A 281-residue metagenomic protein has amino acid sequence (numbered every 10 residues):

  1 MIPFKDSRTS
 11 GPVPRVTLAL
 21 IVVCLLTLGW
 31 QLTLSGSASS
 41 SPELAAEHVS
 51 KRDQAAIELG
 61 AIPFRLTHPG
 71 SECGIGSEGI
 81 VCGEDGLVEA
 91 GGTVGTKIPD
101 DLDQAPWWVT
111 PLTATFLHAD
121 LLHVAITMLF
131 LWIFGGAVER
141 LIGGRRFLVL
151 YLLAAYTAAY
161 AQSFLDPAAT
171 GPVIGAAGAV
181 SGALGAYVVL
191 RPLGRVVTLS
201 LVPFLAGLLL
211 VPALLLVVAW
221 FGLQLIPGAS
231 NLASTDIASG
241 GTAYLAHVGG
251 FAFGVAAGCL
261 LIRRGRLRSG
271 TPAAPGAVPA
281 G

Functional and structural regions predicted by a protein language model:
M1-G281: A detector for small-residue-rich transmembrane helices and their helix-helix packing motifs
